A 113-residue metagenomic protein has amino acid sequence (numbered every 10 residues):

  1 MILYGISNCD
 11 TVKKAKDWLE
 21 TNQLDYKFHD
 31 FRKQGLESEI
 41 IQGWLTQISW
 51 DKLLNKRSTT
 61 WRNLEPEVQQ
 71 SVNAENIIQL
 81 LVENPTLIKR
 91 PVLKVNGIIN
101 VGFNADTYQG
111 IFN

Functional and structural regions predicted by a protein language model:
M1-D17, T21-N22, Y26-F31: Local sequence-structure signature of Cys/Sec-based thiol-disulfide redox active-site neighborhoods
F31-N113: Thiol/selenol-based redox catalytic cores and closely related redox-interacting motifs
